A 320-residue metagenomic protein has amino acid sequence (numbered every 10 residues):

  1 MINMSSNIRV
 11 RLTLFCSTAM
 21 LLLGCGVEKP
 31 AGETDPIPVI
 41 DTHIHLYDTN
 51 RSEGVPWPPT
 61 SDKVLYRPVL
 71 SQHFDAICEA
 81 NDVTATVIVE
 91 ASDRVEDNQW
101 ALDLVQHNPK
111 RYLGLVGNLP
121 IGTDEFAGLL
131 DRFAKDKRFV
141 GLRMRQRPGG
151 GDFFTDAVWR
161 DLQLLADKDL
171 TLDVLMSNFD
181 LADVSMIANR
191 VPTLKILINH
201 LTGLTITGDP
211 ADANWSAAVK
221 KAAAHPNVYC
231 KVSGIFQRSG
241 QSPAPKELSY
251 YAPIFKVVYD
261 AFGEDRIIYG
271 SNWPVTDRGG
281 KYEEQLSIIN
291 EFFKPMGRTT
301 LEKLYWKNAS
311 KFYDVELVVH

Functional and structural regions predicted by a protein language model:
I2-F15: Bacterial N-terminal signal peptides that target proteins for export
R9-L12, C25-T42, R67-A85, K256-V257 (+2 more regions): Mid-to-C-terminal alpha-helical segments outside catalytic/metal-binding sites
T13-L23: Bacterial N-terminal signal peptides
C25, P30-G32, V95-F179, M186-N189 (+3 more regions): Active-site gating/metal-coordination segments in enzymes
V39-T49, I198-L201: Histidine-centered catalytic micro-motifs
H43, T86, A101, L115 (+7 more regions): Conserved, mostly hydrophobic/aromatic
D48-T84, D136-R143, L194-K195, P226-Y229 (+2 more regions): Active-site gating loops and adjacent loop-to-helix segments of metal-dependent hydrolytic enzymes
V140, F154-I268, V319-H320: Catalytic pocket-lining loop regions of alpha/beta-barrel enzymes, especially the amidohydrolase/enolase/GH5 lineages
